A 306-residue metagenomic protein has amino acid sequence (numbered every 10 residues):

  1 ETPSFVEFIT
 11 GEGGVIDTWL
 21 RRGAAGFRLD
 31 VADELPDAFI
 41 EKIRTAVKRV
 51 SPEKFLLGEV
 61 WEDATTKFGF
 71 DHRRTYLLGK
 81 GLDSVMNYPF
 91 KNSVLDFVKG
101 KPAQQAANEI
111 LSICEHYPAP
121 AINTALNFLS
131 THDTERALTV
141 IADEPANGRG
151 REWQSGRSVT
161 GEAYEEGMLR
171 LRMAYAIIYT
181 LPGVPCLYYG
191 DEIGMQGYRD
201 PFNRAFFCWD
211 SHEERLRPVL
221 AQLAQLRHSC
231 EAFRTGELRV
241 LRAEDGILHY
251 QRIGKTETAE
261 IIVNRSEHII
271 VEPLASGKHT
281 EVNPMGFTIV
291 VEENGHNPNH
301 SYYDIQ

Functional and structural regions predicted by a protein language model:
E1-F8, A142-T160, E165: Glycan-binding loop/region signatures in secreted carbohydrate-active enzymes
T2-L20, R170-Y175: Short, acidic/polar
V15-D17, A24-A125, I177, G194-Q222: Active-site-proximal helices and loops of the catalytic beta/alpha 8
A107-G150: Aromatic-lined glycan-binding groove of carbohydrate-active enzymes
L187-I193: Short acidic/histidine-rich active-site segments
L220-R234: Amphipathic alpha-helical
L241-L274: Carbohydrate-binding surface patches
H279-Q306: C-terminal beta-strand-rich structural cap/linker in extracellular carbohydrate-active enzymes
